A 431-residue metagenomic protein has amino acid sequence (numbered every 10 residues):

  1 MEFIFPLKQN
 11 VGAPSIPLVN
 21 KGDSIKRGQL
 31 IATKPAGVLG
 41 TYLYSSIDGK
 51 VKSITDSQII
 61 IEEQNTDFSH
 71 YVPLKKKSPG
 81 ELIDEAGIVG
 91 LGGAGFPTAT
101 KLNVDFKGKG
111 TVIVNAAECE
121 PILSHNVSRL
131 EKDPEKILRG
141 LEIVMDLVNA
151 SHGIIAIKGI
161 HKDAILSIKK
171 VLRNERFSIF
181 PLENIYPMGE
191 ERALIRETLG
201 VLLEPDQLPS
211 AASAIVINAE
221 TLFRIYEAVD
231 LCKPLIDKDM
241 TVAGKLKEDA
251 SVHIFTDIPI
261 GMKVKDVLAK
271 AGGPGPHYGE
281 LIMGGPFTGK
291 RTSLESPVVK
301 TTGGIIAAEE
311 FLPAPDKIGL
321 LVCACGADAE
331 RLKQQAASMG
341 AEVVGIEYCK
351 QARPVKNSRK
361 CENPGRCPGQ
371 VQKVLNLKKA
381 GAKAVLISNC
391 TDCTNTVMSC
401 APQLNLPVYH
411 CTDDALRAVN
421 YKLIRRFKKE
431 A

Functional and structural regions predicted by a protein language model:
M1-P17: Acidic, low-complexity mobile loops and tails
Q9-A13, I25-G28, V38, Y44-S53: Generic structural motif
N20-T33: Short, well-structured beta-strand-loop connectors
V112-N126, A352-N357: Gly-rich Lys/Arg/Thr-decorated short loops/hinges at beta-loop-alpha junctions or inter-strand turns that position
E131-V148, Q335: Histidine-anchored nucleotide/phosphate-binding helix
I160, I346-E430: Cofactor-cradling patches in redox/metallo enzymes
I160-K265, K270-P276, G285: Hydrophobic alpha-helical positions that pack around
K317-E362: Redox- and metal-dependent alpha/beta enzyme cores, enriched for Fe-S-associated oxidoreductases and cofactor-handling
